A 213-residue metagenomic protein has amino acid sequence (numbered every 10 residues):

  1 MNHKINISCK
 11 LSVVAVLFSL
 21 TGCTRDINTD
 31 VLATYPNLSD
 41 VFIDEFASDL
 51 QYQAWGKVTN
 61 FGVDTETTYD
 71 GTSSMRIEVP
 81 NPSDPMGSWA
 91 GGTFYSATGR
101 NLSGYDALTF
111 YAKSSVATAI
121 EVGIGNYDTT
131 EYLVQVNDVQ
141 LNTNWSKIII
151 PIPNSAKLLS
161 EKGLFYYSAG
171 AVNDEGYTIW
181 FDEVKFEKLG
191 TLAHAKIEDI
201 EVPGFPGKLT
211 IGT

Functional and structural regions predicted by a protein language model:
M1-T21: Sec-dependent bacterial lipoprotein signal peptides
C23-T213: Beta-rich carbohydrate-recognition modules and glycan-binding surfaces
